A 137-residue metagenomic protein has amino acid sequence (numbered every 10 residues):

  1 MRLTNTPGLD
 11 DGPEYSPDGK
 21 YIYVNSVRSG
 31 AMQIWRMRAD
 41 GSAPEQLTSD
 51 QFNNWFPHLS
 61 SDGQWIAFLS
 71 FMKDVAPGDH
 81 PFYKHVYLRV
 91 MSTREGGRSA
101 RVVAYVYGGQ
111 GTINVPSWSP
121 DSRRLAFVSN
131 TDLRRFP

Functional and structural regions predicted by a protein language model:
M1-P137: Sequence signature of WD/YWTD-type beta-propeller architectures
